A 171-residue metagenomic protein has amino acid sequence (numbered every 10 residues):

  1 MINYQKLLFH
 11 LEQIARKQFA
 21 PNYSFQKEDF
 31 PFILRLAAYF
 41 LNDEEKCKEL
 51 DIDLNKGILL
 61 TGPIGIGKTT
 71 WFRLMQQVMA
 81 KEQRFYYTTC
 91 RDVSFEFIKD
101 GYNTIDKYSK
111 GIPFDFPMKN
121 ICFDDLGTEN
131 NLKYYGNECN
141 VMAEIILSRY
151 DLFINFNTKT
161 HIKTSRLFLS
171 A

Functional and structural regions predicted by a protein language model:
M1-L54: A short, basic N-terminal segment
G57: Walker A (P-loop) ATP-phosphate-binding motif of ABC ATPase nucleotide-binding domains
L60: Hydrophobic anchor at the beta1->P-loop junction of P-loop NTPases
G65-K68: Conserved glycine(s) of the Walker
W71, M75: Hydrophobic positions on the alpha1 helix immediately C-terminal to the Walker A/P-loop
Q77-I121: AAA+/P-loop NTPase substrate/partner-engagement loops
D124-L126: Walker B catalytic acidic pair
T128-A171: Replace "adjacent to P-loop NTPase cores in ATP/GTP-dependent enzymes" with "adjacent to NTP-binding cores
